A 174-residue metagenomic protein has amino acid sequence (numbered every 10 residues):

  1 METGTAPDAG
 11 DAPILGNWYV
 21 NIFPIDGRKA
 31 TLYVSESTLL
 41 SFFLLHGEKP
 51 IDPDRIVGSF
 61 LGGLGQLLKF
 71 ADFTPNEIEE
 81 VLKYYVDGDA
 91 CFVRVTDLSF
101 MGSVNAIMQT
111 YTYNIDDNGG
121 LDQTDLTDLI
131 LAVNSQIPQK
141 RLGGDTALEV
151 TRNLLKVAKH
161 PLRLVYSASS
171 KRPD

Functional and structural regions predicted by a protein language model:
M1-D8, D72-D174: Globin-like tetrapyrrole-binding proteins
M1-D8, I51, G62-L64, L68-K69: Binding-site signature for planar aromatic cofactors or substrates
E2-I25: Short, basic/aromatic recognition patches
N17-R55: A short, conserved beta-strand element enriched in hydrophobic/aromatic residues
F23, F42-F43, F60, F70-F73 (+2 more regions): Phenylalanine-focused residue identity feature
D54-E79: Short, solvent-exposed cationic patches
